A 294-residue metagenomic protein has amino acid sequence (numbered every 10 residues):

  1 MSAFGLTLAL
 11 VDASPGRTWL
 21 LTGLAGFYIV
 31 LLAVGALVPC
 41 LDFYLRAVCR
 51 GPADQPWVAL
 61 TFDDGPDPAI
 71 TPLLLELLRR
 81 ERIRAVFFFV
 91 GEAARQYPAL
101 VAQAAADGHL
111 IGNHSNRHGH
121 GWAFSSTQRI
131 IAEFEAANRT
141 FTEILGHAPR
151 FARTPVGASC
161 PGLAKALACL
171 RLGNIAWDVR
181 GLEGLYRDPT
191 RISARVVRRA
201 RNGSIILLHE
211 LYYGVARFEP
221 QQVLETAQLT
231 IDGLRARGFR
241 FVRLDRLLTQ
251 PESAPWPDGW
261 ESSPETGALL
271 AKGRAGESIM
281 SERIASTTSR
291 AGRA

Functional and structural regions predicted by a protein language model:
M1-L60, P68-R80, Y97, Q228-I231 (+2 more regions): N-terminal pre-catalytic segment of deacetylase/amide-hydrolase enzymes
A33-W122, R129, E133-A136, T140 (+3 more regions): Active-site beta->alpha N-cap acidic-glycine motif
D63, L78, F87, I111 (+4 more regions): Divalent metal-coordination and catalytic microenvironments
R82, A106-G108, G146, R171 (+1 more regions): Glycine-centered short loops/turns at secondary-structure junctions
H118-S125, Y213-R217: A short acidic, helix-capping loop that chelates divalent metal ions and anchors anionic groups
R129-F134, P189-A194, P220-A227: Charged helix-capping and loop-helix junction motifs
A158, A164-R199, F239-Q250, L270: His/Asp/Glu-enriched short active-site or ligand-binding loop at hydrolase and phosphoryl-transfer sites
V197-L248: Catalytic grooves of carbohydrate-active enzymes
